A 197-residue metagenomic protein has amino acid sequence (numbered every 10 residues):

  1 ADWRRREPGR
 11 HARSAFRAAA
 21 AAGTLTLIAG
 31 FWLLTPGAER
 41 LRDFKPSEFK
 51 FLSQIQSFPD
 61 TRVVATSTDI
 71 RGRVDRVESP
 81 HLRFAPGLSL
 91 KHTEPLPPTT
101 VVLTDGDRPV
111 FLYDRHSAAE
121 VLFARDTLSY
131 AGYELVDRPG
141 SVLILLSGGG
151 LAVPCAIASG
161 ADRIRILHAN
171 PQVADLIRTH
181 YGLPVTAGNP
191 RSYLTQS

Functional and structural regions predicted by a protein language model:
A1-R6: Membrane-embedded alpha-helical segments of integral membrane proteins
E7-T24: Membrane-interfacial entry segments at the cytosolic side of transmembrane helices
T24-A161, L167-G188: Class I S-adenosylmethionine
A187-S197: Conserved SAM/SAH-binding loop
